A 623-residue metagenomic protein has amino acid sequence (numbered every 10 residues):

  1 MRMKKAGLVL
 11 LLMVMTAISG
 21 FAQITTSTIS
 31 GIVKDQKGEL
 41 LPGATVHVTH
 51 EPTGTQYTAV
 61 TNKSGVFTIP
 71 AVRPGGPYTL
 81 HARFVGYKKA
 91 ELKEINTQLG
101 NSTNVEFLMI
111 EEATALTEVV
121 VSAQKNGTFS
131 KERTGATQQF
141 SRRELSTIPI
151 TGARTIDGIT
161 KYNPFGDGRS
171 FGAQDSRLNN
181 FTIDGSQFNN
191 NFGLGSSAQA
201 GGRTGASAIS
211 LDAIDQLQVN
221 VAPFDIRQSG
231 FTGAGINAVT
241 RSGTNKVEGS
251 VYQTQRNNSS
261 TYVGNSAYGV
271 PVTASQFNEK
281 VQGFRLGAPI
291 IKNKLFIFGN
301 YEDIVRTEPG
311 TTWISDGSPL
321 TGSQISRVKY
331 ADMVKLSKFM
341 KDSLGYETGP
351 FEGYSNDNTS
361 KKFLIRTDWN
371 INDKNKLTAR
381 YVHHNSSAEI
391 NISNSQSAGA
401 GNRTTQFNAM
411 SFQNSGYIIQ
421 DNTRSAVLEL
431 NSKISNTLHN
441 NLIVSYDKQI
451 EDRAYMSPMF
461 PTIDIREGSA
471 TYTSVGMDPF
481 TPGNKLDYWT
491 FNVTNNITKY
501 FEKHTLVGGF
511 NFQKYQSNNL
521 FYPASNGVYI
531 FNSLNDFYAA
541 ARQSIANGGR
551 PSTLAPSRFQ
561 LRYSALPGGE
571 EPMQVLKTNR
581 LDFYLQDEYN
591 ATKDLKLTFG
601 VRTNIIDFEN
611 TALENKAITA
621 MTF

Functional and structural regions predicted by a protein language model:
G20-Q124: Periplasm-facing N-terminal accessory domains of Gram-negative outer-membrane beta-barrel systems
N62, K88, K93-L108, T117-S242 (+4 more regions): Periplasmic N-terminal accessory/gating domains of Gram-negative outer-membrane beta-barrel systems
I95, T261-Y268, G310-D316, G353 (+5 more regions): Outer-membrane beta-barrel translocator domains and adjoining extracellular loop/strand segments of Gram-negative
R154, Q199, L211-V219, I226-G235 (+2 more regions): Outer-membrane beta-barrel translocator/receptor signature
P223, Q253-S259, K292, D303-T307 (+5 more regions): Transmembrane beta-strands of outer-membrane beta-barrel pores
R241-G243, I290-N293, N372-K374, S435-T437 (+3 more regions): Outer-membrane beta-barrel channels and translocator barrels
V247-V251, I297-G299, I365, L377-A379 (+3 more regions): Transmembrane beta-strands of outer-membrane beta-barrel proteins
D342, N356-S360, I371-Q586: Replace "related TpsB outer-membrane translocases also match" with "some related outer-membrane beta-barrels such as
